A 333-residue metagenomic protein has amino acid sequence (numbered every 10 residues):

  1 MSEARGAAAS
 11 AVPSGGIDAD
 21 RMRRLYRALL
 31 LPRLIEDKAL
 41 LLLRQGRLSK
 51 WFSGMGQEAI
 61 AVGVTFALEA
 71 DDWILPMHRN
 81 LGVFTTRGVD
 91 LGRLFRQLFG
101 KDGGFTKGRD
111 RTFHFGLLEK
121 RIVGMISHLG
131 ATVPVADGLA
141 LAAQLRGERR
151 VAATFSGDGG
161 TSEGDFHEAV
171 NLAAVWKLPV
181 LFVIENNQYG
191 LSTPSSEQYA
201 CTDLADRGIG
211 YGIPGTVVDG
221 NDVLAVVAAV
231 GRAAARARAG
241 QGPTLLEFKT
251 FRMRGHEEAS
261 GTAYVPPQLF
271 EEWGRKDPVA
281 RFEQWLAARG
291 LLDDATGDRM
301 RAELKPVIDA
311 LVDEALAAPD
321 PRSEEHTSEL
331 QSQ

Functional and structural regions predicted by a protein language model:
M1-S49, A70, A288: Cofactor-/ligand-binding subdomain signature composed of acidic, glycine-rich, tryptophan-containing flexible loops
P32, A70, F84, E303-A310: A short structural micro-motif
L34-W176, P194-A200, A205, G210-G212: Cofactor-binding active-site loop characterized by glycine-rich and histidine/acidic residues
I122-A317: Glycine-rich ThDP/TPP pyrophosphate-binding loop and its adjacent helix/strand module within ThDP-dependent enzymes
D320-S323: Terminal amphipathic helices with adjacent charged low-complexity linkers/tails
E325-S332: Conserved small/polar residues in nucleotide/adenosyl-binding loops
